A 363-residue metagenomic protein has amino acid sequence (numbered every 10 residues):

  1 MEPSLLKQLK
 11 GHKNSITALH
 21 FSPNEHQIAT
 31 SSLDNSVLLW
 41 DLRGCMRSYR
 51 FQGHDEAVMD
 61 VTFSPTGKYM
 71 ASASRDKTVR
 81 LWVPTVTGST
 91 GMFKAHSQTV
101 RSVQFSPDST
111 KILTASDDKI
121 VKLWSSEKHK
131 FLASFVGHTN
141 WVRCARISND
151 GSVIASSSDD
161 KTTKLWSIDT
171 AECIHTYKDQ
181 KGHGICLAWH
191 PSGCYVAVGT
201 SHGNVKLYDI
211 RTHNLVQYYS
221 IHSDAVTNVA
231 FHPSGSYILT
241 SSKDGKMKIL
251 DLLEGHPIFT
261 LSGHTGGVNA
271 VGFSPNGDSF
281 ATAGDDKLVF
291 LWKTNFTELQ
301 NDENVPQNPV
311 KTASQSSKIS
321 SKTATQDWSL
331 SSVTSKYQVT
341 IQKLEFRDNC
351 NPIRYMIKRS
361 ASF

Functional and structural regions predicted by a protein language model:
S4-L6, M46-Y49, G88-G91, K130-A133 (+4 more regions): A structural motif specific to WD40 beta-propellers
L9-I16, Q52-V58, K94-V100, V136-V142 (+4 more regions): WD40/WD-repeat beta-propeller blade N-cap
K10-I28, L33: Beta-strand-rich domains and repeat architectures in extracellular enzymes and scaffolds, especially beta-propellers
H20-E25, T62-G67, Q104-S109, R146-G151 (+3 more regions): Loop/turn segments within WD40 beta-propeller blades
T30-D34, S72-D76, T114-D118, S156-D160 (+3 more regions): Conserved strand-to-loop turn within each blade of WD40 beta-propeller repeats
S36, Y69, K77-T78, S97 (+8 more regions): A conserved positional marker within WD40/Gbeta-like beta-propeller blades
V37-W40, V61, V79-P84, V103 (+7 more regions): WD40-repeat beta-propellers
T265-G267, S274-D278, D285-F363: Terminal intrinsically disordered, low-complexity extensions flanking WD-repeat/beta-propeller proteins
